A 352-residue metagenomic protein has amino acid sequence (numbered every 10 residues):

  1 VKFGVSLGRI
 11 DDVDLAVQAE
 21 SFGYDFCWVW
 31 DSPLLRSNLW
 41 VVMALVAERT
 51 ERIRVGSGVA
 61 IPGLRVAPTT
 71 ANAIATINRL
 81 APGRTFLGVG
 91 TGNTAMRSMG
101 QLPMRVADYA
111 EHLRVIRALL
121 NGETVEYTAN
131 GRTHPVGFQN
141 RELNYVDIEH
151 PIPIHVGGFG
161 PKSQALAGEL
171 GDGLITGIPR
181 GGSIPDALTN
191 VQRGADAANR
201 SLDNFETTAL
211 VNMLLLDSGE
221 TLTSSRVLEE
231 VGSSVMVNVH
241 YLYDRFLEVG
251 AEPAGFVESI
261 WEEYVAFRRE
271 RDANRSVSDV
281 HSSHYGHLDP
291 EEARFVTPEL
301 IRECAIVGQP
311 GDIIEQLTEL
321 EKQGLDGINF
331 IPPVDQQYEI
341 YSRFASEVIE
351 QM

Functional and structural regions predicted by a protein language model:
V1-G58, I152: N-terminal beta1-alpha1-beta2 module of alpha/beta enzyme domains
V1-I10, A60-P68, I148-F159, M213-L216 (+1 more regions): Active-site mouth loops of central-metabolism enzymes
F3-L7, C27-V29, R54-G58, T85-V89 (+4 more regions): Hydrophobic faces of well-ordered beta-strands that scaffold small-molecule active sites in alpha/beta enzyme cores
G8-A19, T70-A73, G158-L166, Q309-E319: Short, acidic/polar
G23, V46, I77, I116 (+5 more regions): Conserved, mostly hydrophobic/aromatic
F26-R49, I61-P62, N93-M96, I178-G181 (+1 more regions): Glycine-rich, proline-tolerant flexible connector loops at the mouths of alpha/beta enzymes
W40-S57, H112-V115, L119, A345-M352: Alpha-helix-loop-beta-strand connector modules within alpha/beta enzyme cores
L102-Y145, I184, T189-E319: An alpha-helical appendage that flanks or caps ligand/catalytic pockets
